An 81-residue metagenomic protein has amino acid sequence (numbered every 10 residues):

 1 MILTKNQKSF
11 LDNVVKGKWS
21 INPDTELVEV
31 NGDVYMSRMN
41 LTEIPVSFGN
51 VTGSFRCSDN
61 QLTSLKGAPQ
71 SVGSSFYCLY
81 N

Functional and structural regions predicted by a protein language model:
M1-E43: N-terminal capping/linker segments that flank leucine-rich repeat
V30-T42, S47-T63, G67-N81: Concave beta-strand-loop units of leucine-rich repeat
